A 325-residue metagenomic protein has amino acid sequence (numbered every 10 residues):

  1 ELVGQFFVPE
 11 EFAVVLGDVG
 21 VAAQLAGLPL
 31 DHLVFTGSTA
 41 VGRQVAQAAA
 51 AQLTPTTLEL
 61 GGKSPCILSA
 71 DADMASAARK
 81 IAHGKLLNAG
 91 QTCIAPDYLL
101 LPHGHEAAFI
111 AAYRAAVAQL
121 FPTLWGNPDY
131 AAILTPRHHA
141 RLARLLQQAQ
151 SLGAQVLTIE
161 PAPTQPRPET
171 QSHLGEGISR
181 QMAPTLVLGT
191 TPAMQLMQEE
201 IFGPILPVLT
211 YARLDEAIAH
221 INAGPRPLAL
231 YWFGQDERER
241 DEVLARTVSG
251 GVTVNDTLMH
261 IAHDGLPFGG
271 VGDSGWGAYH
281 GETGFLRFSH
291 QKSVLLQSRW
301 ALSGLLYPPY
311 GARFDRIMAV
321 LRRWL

Functional and structural regions predicted by a protein language model:
E1-G20: PLP-dependent aminotransferase-like
E1-Q5, L53, W324: Conserved small-residue-rich beta-alpha loop and adjacent elements that most often cradle the phosphate/pyrophosphate
F6, A26-H32, N222-L228: Short, surface-exposed connector motifs at secondary-structure boundaries
L16-A23, L28, G37-Q44: Beta-loop-alpha module in the N-terminal Rossmann-like domain of NAD(P)-dependent dehydrogenases, especially those
D31-F35, S249-V252: Conserved helix-loop-beta element of the AMP-binding
H32, A40-T191, V254, R316 (+1 more regions): ALDH superfamily catalytic-core signature
I67, R167-G177, Q181-L325: Conserved C-terminal structural/oligomerization subdomain of aldehyde/semialdehyde dehydrogenase
